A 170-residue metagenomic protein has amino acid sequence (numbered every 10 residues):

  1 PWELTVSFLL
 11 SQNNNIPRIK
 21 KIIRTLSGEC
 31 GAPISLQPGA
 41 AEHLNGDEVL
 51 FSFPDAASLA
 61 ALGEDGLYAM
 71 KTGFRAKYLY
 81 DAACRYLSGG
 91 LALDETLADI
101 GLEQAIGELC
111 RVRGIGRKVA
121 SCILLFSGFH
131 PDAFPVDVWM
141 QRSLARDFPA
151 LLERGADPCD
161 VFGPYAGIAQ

Functional and structural regions predicted by a protein language model:
P1-Q170: HhH-family (HhH-GPD) DNA N-glycosylase catalytic core used in base-excision repair
